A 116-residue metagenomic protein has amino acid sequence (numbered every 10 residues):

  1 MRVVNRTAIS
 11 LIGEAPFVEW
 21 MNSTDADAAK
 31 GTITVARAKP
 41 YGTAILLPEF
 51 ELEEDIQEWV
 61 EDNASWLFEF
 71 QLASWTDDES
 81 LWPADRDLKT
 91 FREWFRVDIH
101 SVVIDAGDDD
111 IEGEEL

Functional and structural regions predicted by a protein language model:
M1, A36, S80-P83, E115: A general structural signal for short secondary-structure junctions and capping/turn motifs
M1-F50: Extended, charge-biased low-complexity segments that typically form long amphipathic alpha-helices/coiled-coils
L46-G113: Amphipathic protein-protein interaction modules
